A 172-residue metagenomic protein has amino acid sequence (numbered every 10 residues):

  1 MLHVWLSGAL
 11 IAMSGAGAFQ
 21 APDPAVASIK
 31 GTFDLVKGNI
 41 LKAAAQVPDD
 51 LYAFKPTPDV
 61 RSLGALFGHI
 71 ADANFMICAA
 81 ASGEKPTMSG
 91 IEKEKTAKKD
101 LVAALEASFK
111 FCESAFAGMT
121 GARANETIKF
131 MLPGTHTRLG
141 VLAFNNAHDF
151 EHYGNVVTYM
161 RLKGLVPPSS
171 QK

Functional and structural regions predicted by a protein language model:
H3-G15: Bacterial N-terminal signal peptides
M13-A27: Cleaved targeting-peptide boundary
P22-D23, I29-G31, K95, L101: Short leucine-rich amphipathic alpha-helices used at interfaces
K30, D34, G38-L41, L51-G90 (+1 more regions): Short, contiguous alpha-helical
A43, K95-K129, H136-H152: Acidic/histidine-rich alpha-helical segments that form the ligand environment of transition-metal centers
